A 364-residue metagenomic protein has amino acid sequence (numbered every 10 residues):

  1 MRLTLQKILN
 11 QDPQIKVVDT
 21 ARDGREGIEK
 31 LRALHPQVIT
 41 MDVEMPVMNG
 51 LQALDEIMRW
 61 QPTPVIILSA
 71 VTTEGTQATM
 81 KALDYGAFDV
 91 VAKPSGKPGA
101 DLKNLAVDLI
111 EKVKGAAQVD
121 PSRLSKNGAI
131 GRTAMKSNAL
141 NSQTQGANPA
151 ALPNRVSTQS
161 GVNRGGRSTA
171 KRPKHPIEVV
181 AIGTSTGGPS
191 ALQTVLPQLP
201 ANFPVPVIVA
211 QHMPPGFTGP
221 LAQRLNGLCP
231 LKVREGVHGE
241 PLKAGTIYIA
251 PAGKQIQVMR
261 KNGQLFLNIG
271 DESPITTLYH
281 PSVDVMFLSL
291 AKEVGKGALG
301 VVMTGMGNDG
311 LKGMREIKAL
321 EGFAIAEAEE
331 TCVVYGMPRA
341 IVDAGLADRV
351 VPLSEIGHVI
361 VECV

Functional and structural regions predicted by a protein language model:
M1-K16, T20-T40, E44-V364: Conserved acid/base catalytic micro-environments in cytosolic active-site loops
